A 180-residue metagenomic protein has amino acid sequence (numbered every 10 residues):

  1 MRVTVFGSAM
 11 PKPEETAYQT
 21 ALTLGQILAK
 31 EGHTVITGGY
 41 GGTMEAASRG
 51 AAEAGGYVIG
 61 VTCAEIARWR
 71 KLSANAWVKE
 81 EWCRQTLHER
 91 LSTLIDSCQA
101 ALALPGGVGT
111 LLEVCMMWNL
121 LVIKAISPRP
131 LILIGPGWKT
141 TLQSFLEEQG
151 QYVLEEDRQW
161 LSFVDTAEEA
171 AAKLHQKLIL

Functional and structural regions predicted by a protein language model:
M1-I59: Glycine-rich beta-alpha loop segments
S8-P11, A64-I66, G106-G109: Short glycine-rich anion-binding loops that position phosphate/pyrophosphate groups of nucleotides and phosphorylated
G42-A103: Acidic/glycine-enriched connector segments
G42-G50, K139-G150: Glycine-rich, charge-decorated loop segments at or immediately adjacent to ligand/cofactor-binding or catalytic sites
G60-A64, L104, W118-S144, E155-R158: Short, acidic/small-residue loops that bind anionic groups at enzyme active sites
S73-W77, Q151-E156: Short, conserved catalytic or adaptor-binding loops enriched in Gly and charged residues
H88-A125, I132, L180: Active-site/ligand-binding-proximal alpha/beta "capping" segment
T93-D96, L154-L180: A charged, well-structured terminal subsegment
